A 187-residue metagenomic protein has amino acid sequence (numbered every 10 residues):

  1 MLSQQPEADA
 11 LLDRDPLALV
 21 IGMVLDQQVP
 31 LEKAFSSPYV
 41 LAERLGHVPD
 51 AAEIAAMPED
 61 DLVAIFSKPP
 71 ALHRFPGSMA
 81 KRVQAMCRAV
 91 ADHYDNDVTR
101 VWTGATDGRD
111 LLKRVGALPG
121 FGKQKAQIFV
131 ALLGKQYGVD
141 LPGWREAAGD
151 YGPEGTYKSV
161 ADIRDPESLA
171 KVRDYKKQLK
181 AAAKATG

Functional and structural regions predicted by a protein language model:
M1-D9, R14, G108-L112, G116 (+1 more regions): C-terminal accessory module of base-excision DNA glycosylases/AP lyases that mediates lesion recognition and DNA
E7-A18, Q28-E32, H73-S78: Structural motif
V20-V24: Short, aromatic/basic-rich helix-turn unit that serves as a nucleic-acid recognition element
Q27-S36, V90-N96, G138-L141: Short helix-capping/linker segments at secondary-structure and domain boundaries
K33-H47, A51: A positional/architectural concept
L45-G116: Alpha-helical ds-nucleic-acid-binding substructure associated with the helix-hairpin-helix region of base-excision DNA
